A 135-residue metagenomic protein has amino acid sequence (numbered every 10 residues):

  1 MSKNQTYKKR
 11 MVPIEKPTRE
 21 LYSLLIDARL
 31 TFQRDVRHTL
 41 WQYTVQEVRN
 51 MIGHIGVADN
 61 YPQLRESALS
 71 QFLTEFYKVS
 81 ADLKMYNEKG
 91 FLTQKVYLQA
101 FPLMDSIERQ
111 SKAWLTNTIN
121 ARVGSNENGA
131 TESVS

Functional and structural regions predicted by a protein language model:
M1-S135: Amphipathic alpha-helical assembly/interaction segments
